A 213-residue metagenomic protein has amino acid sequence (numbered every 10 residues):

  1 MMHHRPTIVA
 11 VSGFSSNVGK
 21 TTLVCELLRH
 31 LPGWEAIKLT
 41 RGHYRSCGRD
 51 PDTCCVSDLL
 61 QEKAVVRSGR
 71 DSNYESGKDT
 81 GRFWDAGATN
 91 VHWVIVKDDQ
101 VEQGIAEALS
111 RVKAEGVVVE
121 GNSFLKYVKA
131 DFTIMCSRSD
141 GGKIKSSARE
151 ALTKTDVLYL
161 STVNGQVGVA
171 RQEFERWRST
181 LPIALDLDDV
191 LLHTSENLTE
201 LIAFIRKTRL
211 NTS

Functional and structural regions predicted by a protein language model:
M2-P6: Phosphate-binding P-loop
V9-L27: Glycine-rich phosphate-binding P-loop
A10, E35-I37, M135: Conserved beta-strand elements of the Class I
C25-V96: N-terminal phosphate/diphosphate-binding loop that engages ATP/GTP or pyrophosphate donors across diverse enzyme folds
H30-W34, A88, K113-E115, V128-D131: Short glycine/proline-enriched coil/turn segments at helix->beta-strand junctions
A86-L125: Phosphate-binding/switch loop-helix module in NTP-utilizing enzymes
G116, G121-F204: Conserved catalytic-core segment of NTP-binding enzymes
L201-S213: Short, hydrophobic alpha-helical segments
